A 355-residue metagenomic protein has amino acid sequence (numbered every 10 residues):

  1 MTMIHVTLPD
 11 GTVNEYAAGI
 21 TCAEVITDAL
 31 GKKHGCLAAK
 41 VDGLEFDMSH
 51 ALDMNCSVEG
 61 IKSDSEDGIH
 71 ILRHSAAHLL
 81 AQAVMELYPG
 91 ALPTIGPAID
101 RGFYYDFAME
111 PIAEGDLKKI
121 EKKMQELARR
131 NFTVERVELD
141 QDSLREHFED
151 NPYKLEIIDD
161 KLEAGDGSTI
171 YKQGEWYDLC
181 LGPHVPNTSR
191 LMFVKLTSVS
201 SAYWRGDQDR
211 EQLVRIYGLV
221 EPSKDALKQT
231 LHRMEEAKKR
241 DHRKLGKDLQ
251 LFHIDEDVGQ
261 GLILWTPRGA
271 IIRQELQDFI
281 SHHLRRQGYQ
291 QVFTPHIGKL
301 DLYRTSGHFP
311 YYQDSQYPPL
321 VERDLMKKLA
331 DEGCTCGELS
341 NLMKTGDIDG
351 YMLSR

Functional and structural regions predicted by a protein language model:
M1-A77, A81-G102, K119-E126: Ubiquitin-like/PB1-type beta-grasp interaction modules and other compact soluble beta-rich domains
H50-I71, L92-G96, Y104-R355: Auxiliary tRNA-acceptor-end handling modules of aminoacyl-tRNA synthetases
